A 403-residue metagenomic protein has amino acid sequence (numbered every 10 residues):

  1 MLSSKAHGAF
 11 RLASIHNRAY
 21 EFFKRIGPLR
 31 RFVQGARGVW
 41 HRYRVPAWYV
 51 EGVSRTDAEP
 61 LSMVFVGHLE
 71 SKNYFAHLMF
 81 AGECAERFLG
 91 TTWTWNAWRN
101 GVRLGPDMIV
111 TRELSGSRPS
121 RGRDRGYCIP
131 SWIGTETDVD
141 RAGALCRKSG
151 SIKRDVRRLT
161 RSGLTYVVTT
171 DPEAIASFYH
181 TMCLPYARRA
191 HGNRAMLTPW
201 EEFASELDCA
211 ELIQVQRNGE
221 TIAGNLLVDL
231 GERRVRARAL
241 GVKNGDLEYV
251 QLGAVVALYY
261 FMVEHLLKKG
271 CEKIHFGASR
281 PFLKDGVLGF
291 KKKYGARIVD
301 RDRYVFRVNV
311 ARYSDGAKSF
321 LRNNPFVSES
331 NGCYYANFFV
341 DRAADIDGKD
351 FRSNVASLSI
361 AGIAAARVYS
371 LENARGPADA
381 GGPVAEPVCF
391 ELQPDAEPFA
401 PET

Functional and structural regions predicted by a protein language model:
M1-Q34, G82-T165, P172: Acyl-donor-binding surface of acyltransferase catalytic domains
L2, A6-K24, R31, G35 (+3 more regions): Active-site/acyl-donor-binding loops of N-acyltransferases
P46-S54, E59-V64, H68-L78: Preference for solvent-exposed, low-hydrophobicity sequence contexts
V66-L69, T111-G116, S279: Structural motif
V66-T91, R234-E248: Conserved acetyl-CoA binding element of GNAT-fold acetyltransferases
N96-V102, L159, M182, Y186-A190 (+2 more regions): Hydrophobic, Leu/Ile/Phe/Ala-enriched alpha-helical segments that form helix-helix packing faces
G116, S120-V250, P281, A366 (+1 more regions): A conserved beta-strand-loop-helix scaffold within acyl/acetyltransferase catalytic domains
I213-G316: Aromatic (often tryptophan-rich) hydrophobic motifs at membrane interfaces
